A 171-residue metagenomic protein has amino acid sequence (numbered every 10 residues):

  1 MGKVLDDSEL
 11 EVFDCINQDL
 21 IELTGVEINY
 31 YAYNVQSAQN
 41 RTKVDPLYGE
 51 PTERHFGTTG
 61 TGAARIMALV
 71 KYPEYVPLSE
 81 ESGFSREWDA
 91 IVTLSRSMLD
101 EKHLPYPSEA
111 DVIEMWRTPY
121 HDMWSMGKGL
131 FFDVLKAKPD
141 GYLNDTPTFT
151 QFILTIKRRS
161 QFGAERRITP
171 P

Functional and structural regions predicted by a protein language model:
M1-A38: Polar/acidic, low-complexity leader/linker segments enriched in S/T/G and N/D
G2-L5, V35-P170: Short, conserved turn/kink motifs that form compact alpha/beta structural patches or helix kinks used as
